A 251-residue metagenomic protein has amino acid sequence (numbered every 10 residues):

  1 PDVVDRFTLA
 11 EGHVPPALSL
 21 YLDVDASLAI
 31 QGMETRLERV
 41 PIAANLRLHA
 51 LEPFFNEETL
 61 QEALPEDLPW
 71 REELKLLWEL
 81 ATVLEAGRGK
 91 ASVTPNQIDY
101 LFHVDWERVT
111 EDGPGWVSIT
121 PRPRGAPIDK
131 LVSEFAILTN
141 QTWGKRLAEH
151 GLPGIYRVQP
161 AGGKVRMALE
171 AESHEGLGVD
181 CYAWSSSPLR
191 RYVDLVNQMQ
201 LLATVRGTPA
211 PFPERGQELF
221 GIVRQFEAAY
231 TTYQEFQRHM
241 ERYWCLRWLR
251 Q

Functional and structural regions predicted by a protein language model:
P1-Q251: Electropositive polyanion-binding surfaces
